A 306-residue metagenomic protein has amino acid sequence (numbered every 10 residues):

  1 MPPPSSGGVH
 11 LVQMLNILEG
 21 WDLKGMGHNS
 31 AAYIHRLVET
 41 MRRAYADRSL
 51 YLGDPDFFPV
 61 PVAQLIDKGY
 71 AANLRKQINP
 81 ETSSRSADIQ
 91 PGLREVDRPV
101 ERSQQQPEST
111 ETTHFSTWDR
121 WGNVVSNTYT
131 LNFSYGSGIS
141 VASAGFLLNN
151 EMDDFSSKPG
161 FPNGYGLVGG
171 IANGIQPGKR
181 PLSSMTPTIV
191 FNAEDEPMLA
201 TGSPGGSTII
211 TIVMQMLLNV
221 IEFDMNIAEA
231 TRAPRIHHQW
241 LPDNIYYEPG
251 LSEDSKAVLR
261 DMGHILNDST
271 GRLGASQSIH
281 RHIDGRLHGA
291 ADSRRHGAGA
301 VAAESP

Functional and structural regions predicted by a protein language model:
M1-G8, S116, T128-I139, G202-I210: Glycine-rich phosphate/pyrophosphate-binding beta-alpha loops
S5, Q104-E108, N173-L182, N267-G271: Short Gly/Pro-enriched turn/cap motifs at secondary-structure boundaries
N16-E19, S203-M225: Alpha-helical support elements that line or immediately flank enzyme active sites and cofactor-binding pockets
G20-L131, S143-A144, E151, K158-F161 (+2 more regions): Internal maturation/activation junctions in enzymes
S109-T112, S134, S183-M185, A275: Short, small/polar residue-rich loop motifs at catalytic or cofactor-binding pockets
W121, K179-R180, V213-M214, E222-G271: Extended C-terminal subregions enriched in glycine
N123-A193, F223, I227: Active-site rim segments in enzyme catalytic domains, especially the processed small/beta chain of N-terminal
